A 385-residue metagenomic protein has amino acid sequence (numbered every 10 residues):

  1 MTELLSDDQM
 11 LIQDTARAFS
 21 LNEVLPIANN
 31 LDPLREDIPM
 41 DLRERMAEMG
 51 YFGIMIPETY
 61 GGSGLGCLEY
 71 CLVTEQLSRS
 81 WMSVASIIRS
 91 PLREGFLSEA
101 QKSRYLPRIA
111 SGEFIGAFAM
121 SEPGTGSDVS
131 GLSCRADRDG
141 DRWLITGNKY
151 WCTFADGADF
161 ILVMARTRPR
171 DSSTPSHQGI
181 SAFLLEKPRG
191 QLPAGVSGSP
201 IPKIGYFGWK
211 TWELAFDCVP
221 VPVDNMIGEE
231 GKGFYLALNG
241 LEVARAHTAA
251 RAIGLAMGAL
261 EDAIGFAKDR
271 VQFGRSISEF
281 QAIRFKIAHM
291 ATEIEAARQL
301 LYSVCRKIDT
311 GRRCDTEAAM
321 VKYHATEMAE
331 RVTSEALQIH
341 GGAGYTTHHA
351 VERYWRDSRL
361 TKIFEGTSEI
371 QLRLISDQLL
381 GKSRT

Functional and structural regions predicted by a protein language model:
M1-S80, V84, Q101, R108 (+6 more regions): Alpha-helical interface subdomain recognition
L65-C67, D128-S130, F154-D159, T174-Q178 (+2 more regions): Short glycine/proline-enriched turns and hinge-like loops at secondary-structure junctions
V84-K102, G126-V129: N-terminal glycine-rich flavin-associated loop
F96-E99, D137, V163-T167, L184-K187 (+3 more regions): Short beta-strand-to-turn element immediately C-terminal to the catalytic PLP-Schiff-base lysine in fold type I
I109, G124-S127, W151-F154, S173-T174 (+1 more regions): Short Gly/Pro-enriched turn/cap motifs at secondary-structure boundaries
G112-M120: A short, Trp-centered hydrophobic/proline-enriched beta-strand micro-motif
G131, Q191-C218: Flexible, small-/acidic-enriched active-site or ligand-binding loops
R142, T146-V196: A short core secondary-structure module
